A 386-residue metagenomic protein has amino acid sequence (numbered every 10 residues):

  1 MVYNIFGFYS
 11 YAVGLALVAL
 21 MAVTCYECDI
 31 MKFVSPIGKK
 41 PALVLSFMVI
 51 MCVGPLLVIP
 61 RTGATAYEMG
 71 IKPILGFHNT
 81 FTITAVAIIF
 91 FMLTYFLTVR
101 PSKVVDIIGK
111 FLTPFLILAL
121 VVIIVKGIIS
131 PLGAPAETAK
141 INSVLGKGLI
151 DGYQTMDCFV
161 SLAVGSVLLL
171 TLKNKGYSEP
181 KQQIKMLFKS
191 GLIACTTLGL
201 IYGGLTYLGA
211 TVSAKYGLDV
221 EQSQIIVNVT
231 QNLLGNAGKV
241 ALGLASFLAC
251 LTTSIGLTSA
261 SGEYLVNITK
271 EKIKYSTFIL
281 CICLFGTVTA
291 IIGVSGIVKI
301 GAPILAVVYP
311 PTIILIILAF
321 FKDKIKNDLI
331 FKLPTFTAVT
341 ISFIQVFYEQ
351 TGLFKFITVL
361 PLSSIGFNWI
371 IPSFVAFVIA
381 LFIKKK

Functional and structural regions predicted by a protein language model:
V2-T84, I88, M92-Y95, V99: Membrane helical hairpin/interfacial module
Y26-F33, F90-L112, N174-Y177, T287-K299 (+1 more regions): Membrane-water interface regions at transmembrane-helix termini and the short interhelical loops of multi-pass membrane
K39-V53, T84-I88, S143-D151, N232-A249 (+1 more regions): Select transmembrane alpha-helical segments in multipass membrane proteins
M51-P55, V125-L132, I141-L205, A241-C250 (+2 more regions): Hydrophobic, membrane-embedded alpha-helices of multi-pass small-molecule transporters
A64-T82, K173-N174, S254-C281: Helix-loop-helix connectors at the membrane interface of multi-pass transporters/channels
T98-G127, G301-I313, L333-V339: Membrane-interface loop-to-helix entry segments
T196-I225: Extracellular/periplasmic helix-exit of transmembrane alpha-helices
I313-V378: C-terminal membrane-solvent junction of multi-pass transporters and transport-like membrane proteins
